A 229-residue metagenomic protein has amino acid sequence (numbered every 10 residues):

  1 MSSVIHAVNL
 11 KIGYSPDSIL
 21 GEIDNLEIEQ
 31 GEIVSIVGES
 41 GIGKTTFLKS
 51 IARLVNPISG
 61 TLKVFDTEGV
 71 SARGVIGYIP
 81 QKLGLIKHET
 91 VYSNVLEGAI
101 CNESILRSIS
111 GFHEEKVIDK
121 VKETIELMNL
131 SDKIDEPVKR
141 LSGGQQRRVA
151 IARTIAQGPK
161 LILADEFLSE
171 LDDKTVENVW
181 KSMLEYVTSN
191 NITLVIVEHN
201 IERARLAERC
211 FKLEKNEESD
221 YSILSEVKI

Functional and structural regions predicted by a protein language model:
M1-A7, K11-D24: A short, flexible loop at the N-terminus of ABC-type nucleotide-binding domains that lies
A52: Helix-to-loop junction immediately C-terminal to a conserved catalytic motif
G60-G74: Conserved ABC transporter NBD signature motif
S108-K133: Conserved ABC ATPase "signature" region
P137-L141, Q145: Conserved ABC ATPase signature
I151: Hydrophobic anchor residue at the start of the ABC signature
I162-D165: Catalytic Walker B motif of ABC-type/P-loop ATPase nucleotide-binding domains
